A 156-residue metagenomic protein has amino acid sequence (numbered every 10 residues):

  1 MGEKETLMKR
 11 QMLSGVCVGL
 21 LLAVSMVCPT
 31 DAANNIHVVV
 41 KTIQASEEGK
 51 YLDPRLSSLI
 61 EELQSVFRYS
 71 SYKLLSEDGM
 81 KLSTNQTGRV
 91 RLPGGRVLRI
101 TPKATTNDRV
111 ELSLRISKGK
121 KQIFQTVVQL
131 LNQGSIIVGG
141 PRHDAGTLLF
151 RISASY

Functional and structural regions predicted by a protein language model:
E5-C17: Bacterial N-terminal signal peptides that target proteins for export
V16-S25: Bacterial N-terminal signal peptides
V24-A33: Bacterial Sec-dependent signal peptides at the C-terminal "C-region" and cleavage site
A32-Y156: Outer membrane pore-forming secretion/assembly proteins and partners of Gram-negative envelopes
